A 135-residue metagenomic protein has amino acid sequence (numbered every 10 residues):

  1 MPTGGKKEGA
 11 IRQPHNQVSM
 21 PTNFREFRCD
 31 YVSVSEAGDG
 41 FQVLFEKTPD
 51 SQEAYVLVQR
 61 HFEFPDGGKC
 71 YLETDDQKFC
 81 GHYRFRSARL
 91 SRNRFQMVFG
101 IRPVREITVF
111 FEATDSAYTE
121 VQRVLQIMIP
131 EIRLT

Functional and structural regions predicted by a protein language model:
M1-S19: N-terminal amphipathic/basic-hydrophobic helices that include classical n-h-c signal peptides and signal-anchor
A10, R28, K78-C80, V104 (+1 more regions): A near-ubiquitous, low-amplitude feature marking generic local secondary-structure context
V18-R86: The feature represents the first ordered module of a protein
L90-I129: Short, compact, well-ordered microdomains
I132-T135: Short glycine-rich, low-complexity/disordered patches
